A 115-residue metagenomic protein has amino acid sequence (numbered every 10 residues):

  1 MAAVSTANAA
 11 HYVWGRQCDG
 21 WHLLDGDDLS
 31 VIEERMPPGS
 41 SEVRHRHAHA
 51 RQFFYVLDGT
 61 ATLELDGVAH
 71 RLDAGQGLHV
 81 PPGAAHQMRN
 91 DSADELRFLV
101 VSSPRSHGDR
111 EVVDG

Functional and structural regions predicted by a protein language model:
M1-S30, V43, D109-G115: A short, N-terminal "cap"/entry segment at the start of jelly-roll beta-barrel domains of the cupin/DSBH fold
D27-L29, E34, V68: Well-ordered beta-strand scaffold positions
I32-H47: Conserved short histidine dyad/triad with adjacent acidic residue
H49-R51, Y55-A61, D66: Glycine- and acidic-residue-biased ligand/ion/polar-headgroup-sensing regions
T60-T62, A69, A85, E95: Structural motif
V68-P82: Short acidic-glycine-tyrosine-enriched beta hairpin
P82-G108: Ligand-binding loop in jelly-roll beta-barrel domains
